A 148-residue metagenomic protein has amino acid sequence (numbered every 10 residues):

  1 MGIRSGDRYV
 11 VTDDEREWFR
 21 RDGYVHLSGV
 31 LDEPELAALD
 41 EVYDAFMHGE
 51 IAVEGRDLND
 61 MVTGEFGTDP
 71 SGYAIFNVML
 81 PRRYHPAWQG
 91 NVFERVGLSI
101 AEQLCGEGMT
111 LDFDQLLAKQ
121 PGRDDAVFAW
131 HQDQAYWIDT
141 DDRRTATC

Functional and structural regions predicted by a protein language model:
M1-D22, S28-W130, Q134-I138: Non-heme Fe(II)-dependent double-stranded beta-helix
I138-C148: Short, conserved beta-strand element in jelly-roll/cupin
